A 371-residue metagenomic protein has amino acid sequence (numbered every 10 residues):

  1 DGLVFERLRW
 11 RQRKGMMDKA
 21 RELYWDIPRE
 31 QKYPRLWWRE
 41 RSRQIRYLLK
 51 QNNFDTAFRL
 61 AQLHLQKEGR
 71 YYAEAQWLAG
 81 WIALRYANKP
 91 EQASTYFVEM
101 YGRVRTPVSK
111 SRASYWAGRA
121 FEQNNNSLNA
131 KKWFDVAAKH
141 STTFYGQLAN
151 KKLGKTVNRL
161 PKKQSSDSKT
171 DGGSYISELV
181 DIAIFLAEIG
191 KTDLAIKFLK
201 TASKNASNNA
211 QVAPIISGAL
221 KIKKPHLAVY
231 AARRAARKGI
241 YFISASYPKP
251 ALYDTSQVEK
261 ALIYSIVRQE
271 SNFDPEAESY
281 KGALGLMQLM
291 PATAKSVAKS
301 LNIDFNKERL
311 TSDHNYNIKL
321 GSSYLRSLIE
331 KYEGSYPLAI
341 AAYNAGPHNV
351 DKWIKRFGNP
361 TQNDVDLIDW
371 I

Functional and structural regions predicted by a protein language model:
D1, Q31-W38, E68-G69, Q164-S177: TPR-adjacent "capping" and linker segments in tetratricopeptide-repeat scaffold/adaptor proteins
D1-L36, R43: Solenoidal tandem-repeat scaffolds enriched in leucines and small polar residues
G2-E6, P28, R39-I45, W77-G80 (+3 more regions): Alpha-helical tetratricopeptide repeat
E6-K14, Q44-K50, Y175-L194, F198-T201: Alpha-helical segment of the N-proximal tetratricopeptide repeat
W10, Y47, I82-A83, A120 (+2 more regions): Residue-level signature for tetratricopeptide repeat
R11-E22, L48-R59, L84-V98, L153-R159 (+1 more regions): Helix-turn-helix repeat elements of alpha-solenoid scaffolds
K19, Y33-W37, Q44, Q51-A79 (+7 more regions): Catalytic glycan-binding domains that act on GlcNAc-containing polysaccharides
T143-R159, S165-S168, G172-T192, I196-K197: Outer-membrane beta-barrel initiation region
